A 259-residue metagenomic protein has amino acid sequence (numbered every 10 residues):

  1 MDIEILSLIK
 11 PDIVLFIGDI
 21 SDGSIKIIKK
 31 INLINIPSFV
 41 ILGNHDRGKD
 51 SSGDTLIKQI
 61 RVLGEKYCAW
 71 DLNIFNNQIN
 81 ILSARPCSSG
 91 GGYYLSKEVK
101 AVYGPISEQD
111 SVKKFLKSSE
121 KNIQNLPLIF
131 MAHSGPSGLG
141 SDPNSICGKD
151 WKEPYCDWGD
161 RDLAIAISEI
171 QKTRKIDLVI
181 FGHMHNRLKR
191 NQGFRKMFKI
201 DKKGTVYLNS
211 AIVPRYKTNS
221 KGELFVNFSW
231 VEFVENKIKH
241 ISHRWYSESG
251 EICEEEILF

Functional and structural regions predicted by a protein language model:
M1, S21-I25, H45-S52, S88-Y94 (+3 more regions): Active-site environment of divalent metal-dependent phosphoester hydrolases
M1-I34, R47-K49: N-terminal active-site segment of His-dependent metallophosphoesterases
V14-D19, S38-H45, I129-A132, W158 (+2 more regions): Active-site neighborhood of phospho(di)ester-bond hydrolases with catalytic His/Asp-centered motifs
D50-L72: Glycine/small-residue-rich loop that forms an oxyanion/phosphate-binding "nest" at active or ligand-binding sites
A69-G91, I123-I129, K199-V206, N236-H240: Beta-strand-turn-beta hairpins that frame and shape the catalytic cleft of phosphate-ester-processing enzymes
L72-F75, E169, K175, N186-F259: Binuclear metal-dependent phosphoesterase catalytic core
N76-P127, E153-G159: Binuclear metal-dependent hydrolase catalytic cores centered on His/Asp/Glu-rich metal-binding motifs
L126-K175: Active-site-proximal segments of metal-dependent phosphoesterases and phosphodiesterases across multiple
